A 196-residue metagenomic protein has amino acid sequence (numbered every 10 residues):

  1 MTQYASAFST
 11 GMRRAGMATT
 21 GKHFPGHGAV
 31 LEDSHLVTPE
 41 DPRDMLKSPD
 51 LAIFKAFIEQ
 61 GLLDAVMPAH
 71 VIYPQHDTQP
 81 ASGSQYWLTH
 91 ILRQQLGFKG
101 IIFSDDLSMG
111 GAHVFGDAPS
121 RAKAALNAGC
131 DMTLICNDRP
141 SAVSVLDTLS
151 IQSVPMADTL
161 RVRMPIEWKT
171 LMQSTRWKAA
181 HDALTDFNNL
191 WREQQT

Functional and structural regions predicted by a protein language model:
Q3-A157, R161-T170, S174-T175: Second-shell residues forming the walls of enzyme active-site clefts
L184-T196: Charge-patterned, long linear interaction tracts outside catalytic cores
